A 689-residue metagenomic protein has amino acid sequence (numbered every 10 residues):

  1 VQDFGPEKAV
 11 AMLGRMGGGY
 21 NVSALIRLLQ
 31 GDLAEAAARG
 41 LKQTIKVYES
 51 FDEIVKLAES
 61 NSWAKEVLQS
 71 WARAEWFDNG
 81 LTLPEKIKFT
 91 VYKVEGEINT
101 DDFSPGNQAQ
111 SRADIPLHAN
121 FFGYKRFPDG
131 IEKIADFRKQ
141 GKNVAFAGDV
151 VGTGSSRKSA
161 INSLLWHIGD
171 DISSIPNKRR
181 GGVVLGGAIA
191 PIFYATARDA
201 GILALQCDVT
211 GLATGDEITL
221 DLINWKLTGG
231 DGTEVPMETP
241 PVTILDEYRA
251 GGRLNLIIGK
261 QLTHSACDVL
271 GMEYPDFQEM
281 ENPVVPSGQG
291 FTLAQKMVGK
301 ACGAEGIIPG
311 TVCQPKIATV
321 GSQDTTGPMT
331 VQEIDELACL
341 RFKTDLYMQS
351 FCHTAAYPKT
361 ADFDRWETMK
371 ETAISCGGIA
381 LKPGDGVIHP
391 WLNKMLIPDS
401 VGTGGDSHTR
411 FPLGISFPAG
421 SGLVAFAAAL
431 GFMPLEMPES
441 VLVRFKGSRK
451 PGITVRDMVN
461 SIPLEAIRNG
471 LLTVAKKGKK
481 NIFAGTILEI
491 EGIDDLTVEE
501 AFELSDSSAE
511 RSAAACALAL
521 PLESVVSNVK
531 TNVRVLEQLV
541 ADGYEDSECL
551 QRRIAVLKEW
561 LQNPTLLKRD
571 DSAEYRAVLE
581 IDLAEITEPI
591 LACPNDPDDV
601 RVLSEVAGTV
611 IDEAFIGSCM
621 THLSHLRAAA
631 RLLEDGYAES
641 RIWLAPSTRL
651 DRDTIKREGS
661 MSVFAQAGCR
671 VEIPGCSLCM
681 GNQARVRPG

Functional and structural regions predicted by a protein language model:
G5, A11-G689: Fe-S-dependent hydro-lyases/dehydratases of central metabolism
